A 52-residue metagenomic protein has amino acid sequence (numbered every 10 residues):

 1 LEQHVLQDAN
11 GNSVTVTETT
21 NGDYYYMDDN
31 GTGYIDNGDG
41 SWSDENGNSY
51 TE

Functional and structural regions predicted by a protein language model:
L1-E52: Repetitive, compositionally biased segments used for assembly/scaffolding
